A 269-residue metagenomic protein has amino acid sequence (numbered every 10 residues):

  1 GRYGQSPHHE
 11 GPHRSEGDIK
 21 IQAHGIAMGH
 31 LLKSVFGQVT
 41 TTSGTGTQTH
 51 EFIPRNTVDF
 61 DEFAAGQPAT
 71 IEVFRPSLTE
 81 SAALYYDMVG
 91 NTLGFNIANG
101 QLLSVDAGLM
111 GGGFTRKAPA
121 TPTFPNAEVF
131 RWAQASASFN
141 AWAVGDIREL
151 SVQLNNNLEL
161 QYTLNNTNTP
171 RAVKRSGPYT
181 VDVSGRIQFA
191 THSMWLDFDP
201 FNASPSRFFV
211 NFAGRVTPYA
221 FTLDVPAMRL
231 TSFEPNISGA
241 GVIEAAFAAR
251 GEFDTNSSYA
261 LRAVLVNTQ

Functional and structural regions predicted by a protein language model:
G1-Q269: Signature of extracytoplasmic/envelope-associated structural regions
